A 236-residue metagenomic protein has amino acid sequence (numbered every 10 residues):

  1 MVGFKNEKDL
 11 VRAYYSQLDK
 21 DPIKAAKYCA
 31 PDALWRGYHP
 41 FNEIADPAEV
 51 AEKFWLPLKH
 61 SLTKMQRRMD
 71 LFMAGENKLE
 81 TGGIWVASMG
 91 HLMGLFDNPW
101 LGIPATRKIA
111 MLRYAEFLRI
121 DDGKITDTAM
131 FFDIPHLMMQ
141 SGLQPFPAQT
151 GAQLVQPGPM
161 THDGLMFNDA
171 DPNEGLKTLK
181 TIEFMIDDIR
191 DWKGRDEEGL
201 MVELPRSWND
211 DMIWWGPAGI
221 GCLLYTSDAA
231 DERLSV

Functional and structural regions predicted by a protein language model:
M1-S227, R233-V236: C-terminal and inter-domain tail/linker signature
